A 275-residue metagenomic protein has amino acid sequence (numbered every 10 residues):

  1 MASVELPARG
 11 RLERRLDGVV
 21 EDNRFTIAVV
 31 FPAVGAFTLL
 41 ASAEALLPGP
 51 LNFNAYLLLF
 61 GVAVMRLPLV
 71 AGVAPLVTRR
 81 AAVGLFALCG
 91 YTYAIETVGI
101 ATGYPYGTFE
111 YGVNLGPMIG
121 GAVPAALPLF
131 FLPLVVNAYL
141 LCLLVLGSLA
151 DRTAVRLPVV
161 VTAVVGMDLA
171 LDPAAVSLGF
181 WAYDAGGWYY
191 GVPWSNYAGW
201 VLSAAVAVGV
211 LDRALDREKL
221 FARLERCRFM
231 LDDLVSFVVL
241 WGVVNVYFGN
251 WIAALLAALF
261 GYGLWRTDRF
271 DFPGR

Functional and structural regions predicted by a protein language model:
A2-R275: Aromatic-rich, lipid-facing transmembrane alpha helices and their immediate juxtamembrane interface loops in integral
